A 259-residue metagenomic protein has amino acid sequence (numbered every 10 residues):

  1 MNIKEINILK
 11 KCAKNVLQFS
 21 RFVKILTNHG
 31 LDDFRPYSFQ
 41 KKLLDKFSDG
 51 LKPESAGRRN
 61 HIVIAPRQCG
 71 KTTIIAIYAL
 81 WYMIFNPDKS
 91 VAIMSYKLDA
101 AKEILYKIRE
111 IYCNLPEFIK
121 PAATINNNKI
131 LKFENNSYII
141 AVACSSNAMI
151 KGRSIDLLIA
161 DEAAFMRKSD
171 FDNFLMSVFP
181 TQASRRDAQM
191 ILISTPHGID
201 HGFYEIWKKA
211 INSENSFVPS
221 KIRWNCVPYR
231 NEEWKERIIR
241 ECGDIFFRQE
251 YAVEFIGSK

Functional and structural regions predicted by a protein language model:
M1-K259: Short, flexible loop motifs at catalytic/binding sites
